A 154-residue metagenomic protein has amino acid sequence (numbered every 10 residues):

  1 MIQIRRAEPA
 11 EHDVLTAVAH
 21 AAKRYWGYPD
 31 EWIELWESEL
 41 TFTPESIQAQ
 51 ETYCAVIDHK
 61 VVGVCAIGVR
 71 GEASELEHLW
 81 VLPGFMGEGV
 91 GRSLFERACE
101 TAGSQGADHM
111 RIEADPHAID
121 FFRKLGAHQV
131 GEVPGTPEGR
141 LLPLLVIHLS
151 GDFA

Functional and structural regions predicted by a protein language model:
Q3-A17: A short beta-loop-alpha structural element at the N-terminal edge of CoA-dependent acyl/N-acetyltransferase catalytic
A17-F42: Conserved GNAT-fold acetyl-CoA-binding loop/helix
T43-C54, E75: A short helix-loop-beta-strand connector motif used in the catalytic cores of GNAT acetyltransferases and, in some
E51-G63: Conserved beta-hairpin
K60-G68, E75-W80: Conserved beta-strand in the GNAT
F85, G89-R97: Conserved acetyl-CoA pyrophosphate-binding loop and the N-cap/start of the following alpha-helix in GNAT-like
R92, S104, P116-L141: Conserved active-site alpha-helix within GNAT-family acetyltransferase domains
A102-A114: Conserved GNAT acetyl-CoA-binding A-motif
